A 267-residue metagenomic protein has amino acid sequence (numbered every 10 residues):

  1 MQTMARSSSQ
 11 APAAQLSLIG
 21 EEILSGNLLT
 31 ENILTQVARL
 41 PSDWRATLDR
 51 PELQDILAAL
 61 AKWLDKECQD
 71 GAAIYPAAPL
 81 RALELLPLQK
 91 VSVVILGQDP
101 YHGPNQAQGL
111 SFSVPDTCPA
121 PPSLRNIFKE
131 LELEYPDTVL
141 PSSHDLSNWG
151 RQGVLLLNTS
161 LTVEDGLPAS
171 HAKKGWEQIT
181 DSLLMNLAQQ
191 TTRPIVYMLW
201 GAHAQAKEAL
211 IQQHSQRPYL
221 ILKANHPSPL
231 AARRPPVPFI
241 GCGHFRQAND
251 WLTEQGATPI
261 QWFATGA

Functional and structural regions predicted by a protein language model:
Q2-K66: Polybasic, low-complexity association/targeting segments
R39, D43-A209, Q213-S215, L220-A224 (+2 more regions): A polyanion-binding, active-site-adjacent surface
E254-A267: Charged phosphate-binding loop/patch that engages nucleotide di/tri-phosphates or the phosphate backbone of nucleic
